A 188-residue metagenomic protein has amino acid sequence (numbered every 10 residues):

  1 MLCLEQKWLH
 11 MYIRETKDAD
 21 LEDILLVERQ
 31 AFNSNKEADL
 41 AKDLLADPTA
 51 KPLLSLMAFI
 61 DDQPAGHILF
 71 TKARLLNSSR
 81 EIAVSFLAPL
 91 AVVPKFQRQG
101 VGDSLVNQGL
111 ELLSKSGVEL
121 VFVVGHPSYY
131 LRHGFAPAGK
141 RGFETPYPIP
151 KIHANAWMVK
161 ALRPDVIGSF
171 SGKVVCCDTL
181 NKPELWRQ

Functional and structural regions predicted by a protein language model:
L2-D43, T49-A65, R80, F86 (+3 more regions): Short amphipathic alpha-helix that is part of the acyltransferase structural core
A31, L112, Y129: Short alpha-helical functional segments enriched in proximate histidine and acidic residues
A41-D47, A73, F143-Y147: Short, solvent-exposed loop/turn elements at beta->coil junctions and helix N-caps that rim active or binding pockets
Q63, V93-S104, R132-H133: Conserved glycine-rich acetyl-CoA-binding loop
R74-F86, Q97: A conserved beta-turn-beta hairpin within the catalytic core of GNAT-like acetyltransferases that forms part
L87, F96, G100-Q108, V118: Conserved acetyl-CoA pyrophosphate-binding loop and the N-cap/start of the following alpha-helix in GNAT-like
K115-V121, G125-I152: Conserved active-site alpha-helix within GNAT-family acetyltransferase domains
